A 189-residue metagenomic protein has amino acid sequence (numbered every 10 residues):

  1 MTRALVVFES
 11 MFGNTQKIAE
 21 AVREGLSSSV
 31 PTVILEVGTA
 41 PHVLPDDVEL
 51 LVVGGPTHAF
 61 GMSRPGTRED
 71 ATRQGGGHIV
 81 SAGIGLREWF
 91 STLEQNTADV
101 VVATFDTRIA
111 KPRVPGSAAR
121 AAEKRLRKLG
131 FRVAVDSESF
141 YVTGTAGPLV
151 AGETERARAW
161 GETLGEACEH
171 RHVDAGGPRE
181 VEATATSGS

Functional and structural regions predicted by a protein language model:
T2-R3, P31, V101, R132: Residues at the starts of beta-strands that form the adenosine-phosphate
T2-S29: N-terminal beta1-alpha1 ligand-phosphate binding loop
F12, R108-R113, V142-G144: Short histidine/acidic/glycine/proline-rich micro-motifs that form metal- and phosphate-coordinating active-site loops
E20, E24, S28, K124 (+2 more regions): Short, well-ordered alpha-helices that flank and scaffold nucleotide-derived cofactor binding pockets
V30-G38: Short gly/ser/thr-rich secondary-structure transition/capping motifs
V37-L129: Helix-loop-strand module that forms the ligand-binding subsite of alpha/beta enzymes
R127, R132-S189: Glycine-rich phosphate/pyrophosphate-binding loop and the adjoining helix
